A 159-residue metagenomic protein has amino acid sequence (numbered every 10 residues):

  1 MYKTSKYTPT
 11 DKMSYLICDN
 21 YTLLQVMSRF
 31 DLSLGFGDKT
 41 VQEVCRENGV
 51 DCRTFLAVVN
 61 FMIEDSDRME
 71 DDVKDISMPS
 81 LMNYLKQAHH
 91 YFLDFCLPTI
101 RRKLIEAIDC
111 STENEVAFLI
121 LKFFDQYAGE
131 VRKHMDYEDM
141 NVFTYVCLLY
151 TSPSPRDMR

Functional and structural regions predicted by a protein language model:
M1-T10, N20-L24, S28: Metal- and O2-centered redox machinery and metal/ROS homeostasis
T8-M13, T22, K39-Q42, S77: Short, structural beta-strand-to-alpha-helix junction motif
I17, L24, D31-R46, C52: N-terminal alpha-helical targeting/anchoring segments
N60-H89: Hydrophobic/aromatic-rich structural module bridging two neighboring secondary-structure elements via a short loop
S80-L104: Ordered, amphipathic secondary-structure segments that act as subunit-interaction surfaces in large macromolecular
F95-V131: Hydrophobic, well-structured mid-protein blocks that either form specific transmembrane helices
F124-L148: Short, contiguous alpha-helical
Y150-R159: Single conserved hydrophobic/aromatic residue that forms the stacking wall/gate of nucleotide- or nucleobase-binding
